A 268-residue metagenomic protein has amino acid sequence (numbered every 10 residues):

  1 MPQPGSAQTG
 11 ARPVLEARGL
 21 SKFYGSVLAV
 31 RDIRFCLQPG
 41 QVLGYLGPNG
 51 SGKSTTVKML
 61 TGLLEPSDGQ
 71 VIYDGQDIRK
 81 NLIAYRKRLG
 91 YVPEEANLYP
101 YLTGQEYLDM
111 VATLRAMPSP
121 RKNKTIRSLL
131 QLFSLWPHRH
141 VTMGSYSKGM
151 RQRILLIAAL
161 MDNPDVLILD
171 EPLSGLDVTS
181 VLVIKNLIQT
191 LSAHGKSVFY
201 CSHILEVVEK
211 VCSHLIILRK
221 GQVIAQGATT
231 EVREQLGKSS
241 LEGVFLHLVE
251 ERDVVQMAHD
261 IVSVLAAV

Functional and structural regions predicted by a protein language model:
G69-K80, A84-Y85: Conserved ABC transporter NBD signature motif
D109, T113, P120-H138: Conserved ABC ATPase "signature" region
L167-E171: Catalytic Walker B motif of ABC-type/P-loop ATPase nucleotide-binding domains
L182-H194: Helical segment within the ABC ATPase nucleotide-binding domain
Q226-G227: ABC ATPase "signature
